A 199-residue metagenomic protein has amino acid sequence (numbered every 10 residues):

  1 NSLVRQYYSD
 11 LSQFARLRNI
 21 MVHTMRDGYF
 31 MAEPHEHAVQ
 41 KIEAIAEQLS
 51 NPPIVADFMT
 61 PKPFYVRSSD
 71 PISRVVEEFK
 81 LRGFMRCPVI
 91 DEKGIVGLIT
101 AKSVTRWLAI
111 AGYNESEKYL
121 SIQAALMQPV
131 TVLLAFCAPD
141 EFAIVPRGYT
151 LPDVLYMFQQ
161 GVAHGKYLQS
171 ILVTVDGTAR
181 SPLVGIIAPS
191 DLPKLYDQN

Functional and structural regions predicted by a protein language model:
V4-P53: Charge-enriched, short contiguous segments at helix-coil
K41-P61, S68, I72-S73: A short mid-domain helix/strand-loop element embedded in enzyme catalytic domains that forms or borders the active-site
S50-F64, Y119-P146: Bateman (tandem CBS) regulatory domains
Y65-G83, I90-D91, L108-A111, A143-S170 (+2 more regions): The conserved cystathionine-beta-synthase
M85, G97-K102, I171, V184-L192: Short hydrophobic beta-strand motif reused across regulatory alpha/beta modules
A101-A124, P189-N199: A short, polar/charged loop-to-alpha-helix boundary motif
T178: C-terminal binding/interaction regions
